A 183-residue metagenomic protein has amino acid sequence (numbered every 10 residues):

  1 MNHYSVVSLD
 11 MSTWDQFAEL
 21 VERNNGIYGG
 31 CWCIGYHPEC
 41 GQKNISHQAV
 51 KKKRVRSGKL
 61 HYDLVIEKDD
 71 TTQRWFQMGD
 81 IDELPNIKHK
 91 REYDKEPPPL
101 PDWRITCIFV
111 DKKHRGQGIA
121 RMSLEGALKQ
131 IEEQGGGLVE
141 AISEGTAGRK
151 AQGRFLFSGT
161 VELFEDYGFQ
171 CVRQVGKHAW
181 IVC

Functional and structural regions predicted by a protein language model:
M1-G35: Conserved N-terminal entry element of GNAT/NAT acetyltransferase domains
F17, L60-F76: Conserved beta-hairpin
G26-V50: Conserved GNAT-fold acetyl-CoA-binding loop/helix
Q48-L64, I81-N86, R104: A short helix-loop-beta-strand connector motif used in the catalytic cores of GNAT acetyltransferases and, in some
D69-I108, R115, A151-Q152, F157-S158: Conserved acyl-donor/pantetheine-binding loop and adjacent beta-alpha core of acyl/acetyltransferases and related
I105-V110, G116-E133: Conserved acetyl-CoA-binding loop-helix of GNAT-fold acetyltransferases
L124, I131-Q152: Conserved GNAT acetyl-CoA-binding A-motif
R154-V161, E165-C183: C-terminal "cap" of GNAT-fold acetyltransferases
